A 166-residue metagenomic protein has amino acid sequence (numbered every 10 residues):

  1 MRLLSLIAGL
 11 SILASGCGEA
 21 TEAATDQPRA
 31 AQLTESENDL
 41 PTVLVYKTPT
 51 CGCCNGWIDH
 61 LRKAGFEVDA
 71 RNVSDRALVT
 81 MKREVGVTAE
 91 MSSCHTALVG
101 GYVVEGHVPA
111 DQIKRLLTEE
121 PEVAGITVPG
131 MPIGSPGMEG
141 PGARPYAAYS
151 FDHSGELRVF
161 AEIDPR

Functional and structural regions predicted by a protein language model:
L4-S15: Bacterial N-terminal signal peptides
C17-T21: Bacterial signal peptide processing site
D26-L40: A short beta-strand-turn-helix
S36-D59, K63-A64: Local sequence-structure signature of Cys/Sec-based thiol-disulfide redox active-site neighborhoods
T50-C53, V85-A89: Conserved nucleotide-cofactor-binding alpha/beta core module
E67: Residue-level detector of anion-binding/catalytic polar loops
N72-V79: Acidic helix-start/capping segments at beta-turn-to-alpha-helix junctions
R83-E84, E90-R166: Thiol/selenol-based redox catalytic cores and closely related redox-interacting motifs
